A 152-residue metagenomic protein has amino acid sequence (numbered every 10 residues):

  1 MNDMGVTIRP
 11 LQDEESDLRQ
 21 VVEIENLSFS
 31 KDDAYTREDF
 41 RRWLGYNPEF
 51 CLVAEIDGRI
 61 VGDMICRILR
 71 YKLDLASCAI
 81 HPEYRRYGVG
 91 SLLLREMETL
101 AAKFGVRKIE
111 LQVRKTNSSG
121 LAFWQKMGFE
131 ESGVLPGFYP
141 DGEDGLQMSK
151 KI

Functional and structural regions predicted by a protein language model:
D3-V6, P10-E83, L94-E96, L100 (+3 more regions): Acetyl-CoA-dependent GNAT
D17, N117, D144: Acidic active-site catalytic centers that drive phospho-/nucleotidyl reactions and related ester hydrolyses
A34, Y87-G88, G142: Non-catalytic, surface-exposed connector residues within folded enzymatic/regulatory domains
R41-R42, N117-S118, P140-D141: Short secondary-structure capping/turn micro-motifs that flank functional sites
R59, H81-R95, A102-F104, K108 (+2 more regions): Conserved glycine-rich acetyl-CoA-binding loop
E110-V113, Q125, E130-Q147: Conserved catalytic-core motifs of GNAT/GCN5-like acyltransferases
